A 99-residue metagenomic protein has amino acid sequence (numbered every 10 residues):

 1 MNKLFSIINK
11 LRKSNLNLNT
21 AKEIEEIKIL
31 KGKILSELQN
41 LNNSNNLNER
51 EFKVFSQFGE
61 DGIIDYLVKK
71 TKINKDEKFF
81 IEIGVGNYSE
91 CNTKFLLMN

Functional and structural regions predicted by a protein language model:
M1-E49: Membrane-proximal basic amphipathic "stem/tether" segments
N48-N99: SAM cofactor-binding core of SAM-dependent methyltransferases, primarily the Rossmann-like beta-alpha-beta module
